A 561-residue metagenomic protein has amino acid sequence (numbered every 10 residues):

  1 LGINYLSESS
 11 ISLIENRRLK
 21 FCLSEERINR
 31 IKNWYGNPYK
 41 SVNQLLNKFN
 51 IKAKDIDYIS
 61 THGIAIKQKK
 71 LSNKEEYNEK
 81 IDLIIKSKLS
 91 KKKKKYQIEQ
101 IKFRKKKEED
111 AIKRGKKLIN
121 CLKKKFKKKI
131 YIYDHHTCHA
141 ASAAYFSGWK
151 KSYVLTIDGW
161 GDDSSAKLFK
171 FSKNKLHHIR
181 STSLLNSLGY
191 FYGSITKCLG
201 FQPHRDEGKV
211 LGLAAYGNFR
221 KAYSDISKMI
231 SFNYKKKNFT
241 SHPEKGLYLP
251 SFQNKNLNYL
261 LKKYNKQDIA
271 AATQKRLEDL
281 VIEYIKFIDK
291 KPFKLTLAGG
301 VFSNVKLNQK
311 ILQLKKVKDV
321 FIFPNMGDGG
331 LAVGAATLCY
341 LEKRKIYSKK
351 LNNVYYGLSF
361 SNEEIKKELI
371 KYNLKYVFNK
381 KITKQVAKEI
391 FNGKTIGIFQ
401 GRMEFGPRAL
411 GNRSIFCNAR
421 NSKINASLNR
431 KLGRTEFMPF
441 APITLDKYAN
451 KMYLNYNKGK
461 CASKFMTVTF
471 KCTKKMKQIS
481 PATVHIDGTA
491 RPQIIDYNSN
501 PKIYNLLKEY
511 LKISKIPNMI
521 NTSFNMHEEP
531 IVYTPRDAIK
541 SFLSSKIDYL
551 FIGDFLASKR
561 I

Functional and structural regions predicted by a protein language model:
N4-S12, N16-S24, N29-K32, I81-D82 (+9 more regions): Flexible beta->alpha loop and helix N-cap segments adjacent to enzyme active/binding sites
S9-S10, E15-F126, G217-A271, Y284: Conserved active-site "lid/cap" helical segment
P38-N43, T137, I195, L277-I285 (+1 more regions): Short, hydrophobic/amphipathic alpha-helical packing segments that form internal helix faces or helix-helix interfaces
F49, F146, F287-D289: Glycine-rich helix-loop-beta junction characteristic of Rossmann-like nucleotide cofactor-binding loops
A53-I64, I130-Y131, K291-G300, G397: Short glycine-rich phosphate-binding loop at a beta-alpha junction
L261, N265-I269, T273, L277 (+3 more regions): Secondary-structure capping and boundary motifs in well-ordered enzyme cores
A271-L295: Phosphate/ATP-binding catalytic cores across multiple sugar-kinase/actin-like superfamilies, primarily ASKHA
